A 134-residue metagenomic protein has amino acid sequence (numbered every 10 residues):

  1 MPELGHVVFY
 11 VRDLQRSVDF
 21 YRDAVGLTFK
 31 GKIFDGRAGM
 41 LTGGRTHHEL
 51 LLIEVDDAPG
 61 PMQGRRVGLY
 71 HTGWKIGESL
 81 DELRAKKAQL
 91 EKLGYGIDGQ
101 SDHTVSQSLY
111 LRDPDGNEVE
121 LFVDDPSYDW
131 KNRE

Functional and structural regions predicted by a protein language model:
E3-V7, G68-T72: Short amphipathic alpha-helical segments
H6, V25, E120: Short catalytic micro-motifs in class I SAM-dependent methyltransferases
F9-E54: Core segments of cupin and vicinal oxygen chelate
V11-R16, G73-E118, V123-D129: Vicinal oxygen chelate
G26-L27, D57-A58, Y95-G96: Short beta-turn/strand-loop junction motif enriched in small, turn-promoting residues
R37-G39, Y70, Q107-L109: Short beta-strand micro-motifs in enzyme catalytic cores
P59-P61, D125-E134: Double-stranded beta-helix
